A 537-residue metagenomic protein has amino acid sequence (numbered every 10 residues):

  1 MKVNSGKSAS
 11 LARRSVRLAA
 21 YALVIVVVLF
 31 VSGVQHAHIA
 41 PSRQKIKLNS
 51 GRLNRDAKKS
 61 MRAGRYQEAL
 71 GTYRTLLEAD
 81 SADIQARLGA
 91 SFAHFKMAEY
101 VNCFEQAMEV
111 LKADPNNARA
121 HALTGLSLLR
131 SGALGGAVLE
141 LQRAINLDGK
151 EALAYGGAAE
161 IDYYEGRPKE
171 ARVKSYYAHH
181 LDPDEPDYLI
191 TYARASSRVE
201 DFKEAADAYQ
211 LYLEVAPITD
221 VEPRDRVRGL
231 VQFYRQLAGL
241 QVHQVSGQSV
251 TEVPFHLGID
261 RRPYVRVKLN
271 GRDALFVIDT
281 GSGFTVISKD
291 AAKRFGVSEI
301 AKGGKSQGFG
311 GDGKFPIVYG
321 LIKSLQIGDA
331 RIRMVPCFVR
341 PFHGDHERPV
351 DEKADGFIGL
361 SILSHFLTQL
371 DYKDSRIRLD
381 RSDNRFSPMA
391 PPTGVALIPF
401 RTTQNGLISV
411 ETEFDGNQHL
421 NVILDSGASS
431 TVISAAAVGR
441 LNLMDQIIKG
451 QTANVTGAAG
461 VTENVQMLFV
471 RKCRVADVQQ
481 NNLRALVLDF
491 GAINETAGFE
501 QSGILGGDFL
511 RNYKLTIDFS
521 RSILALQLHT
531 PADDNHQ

Functional and structural regions predicted by a protein language model:
M1-S5: Short, intrinsically disordered terminal tails adjacent to the first/last structured region
K7-A22: N-terminal Sec-pathway targeting helices
R17-Y21, F30-R55, K59-G71, T75 (+4 more regions): Pepsin/retropepsin-fold aspartyl endopeptidases
